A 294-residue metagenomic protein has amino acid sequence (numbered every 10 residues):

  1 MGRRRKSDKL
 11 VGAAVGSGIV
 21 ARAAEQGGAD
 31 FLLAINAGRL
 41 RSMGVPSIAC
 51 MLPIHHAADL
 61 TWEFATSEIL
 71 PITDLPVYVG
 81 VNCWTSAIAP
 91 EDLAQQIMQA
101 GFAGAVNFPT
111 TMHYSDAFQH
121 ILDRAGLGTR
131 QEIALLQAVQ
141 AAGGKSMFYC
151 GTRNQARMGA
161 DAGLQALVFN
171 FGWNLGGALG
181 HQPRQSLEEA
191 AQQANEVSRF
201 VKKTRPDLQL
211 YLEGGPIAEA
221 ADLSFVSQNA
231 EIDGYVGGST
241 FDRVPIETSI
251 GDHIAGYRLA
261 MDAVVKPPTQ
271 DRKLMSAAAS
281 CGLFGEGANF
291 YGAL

Functional and structural regions predicted by a protein language model:
M1-A14, E25, T66-D74, D262 (+4 more regions): N-terminal amphipathic alpha-helix/helix-capping segment at the start of soluble metabolic enzymes
G2-G12, P71-N82, A138-F148, V197-G215: Short beta-strand/loop segments at the ligand-binding rim of alpha/beta enzyme cores
V11-V15, L32-A34, V77-V81, A105-N107 (+5 more regions): Hydrophobic faces of well-ordered beta-strands that scaffold small-molecule active sites in alpha/beta enzyme cores
S17-G27, I88-Q96, T152-G163, L212-I232: Catalytic cores of alpha/beta
V20, E25-G27, F31, I48-T129: Active-site beta->alpha loop and helix N-cap motifs at the rims of alpha/beta catalytic domains
F31-M43, A100-D116, Q165-Q182, N229-H253: Glycine-rich phosphate-binding active-site loops on the catalytic face of alpha/beta enzymes
M43-I54, A117, I121, L179-A190 (+2 more regions): C-terminal helical cap(s) of enzyme catalytic domains, especially alpha/beta-barrels
A89-N195, K203-R205: Conserved anion-binding
